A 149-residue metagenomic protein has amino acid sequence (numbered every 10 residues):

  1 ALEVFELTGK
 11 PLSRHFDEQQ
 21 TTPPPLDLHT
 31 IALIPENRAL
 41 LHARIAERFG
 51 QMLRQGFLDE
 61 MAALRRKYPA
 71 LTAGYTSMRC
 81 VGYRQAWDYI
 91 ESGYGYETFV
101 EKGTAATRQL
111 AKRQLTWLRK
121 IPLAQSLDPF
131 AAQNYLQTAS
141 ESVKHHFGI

Functional and structural regions predicted by a protein language model:
L2-L28: Phosphate/Mg2+-binding loops and adjacent switch elements in nucleotide/diphosphate-handling enzyme cores
P23-I149: Catalytic core of IPPT-family isopentenyl/dimethylallyl transferases that prenylate adenosine-containing substrates
